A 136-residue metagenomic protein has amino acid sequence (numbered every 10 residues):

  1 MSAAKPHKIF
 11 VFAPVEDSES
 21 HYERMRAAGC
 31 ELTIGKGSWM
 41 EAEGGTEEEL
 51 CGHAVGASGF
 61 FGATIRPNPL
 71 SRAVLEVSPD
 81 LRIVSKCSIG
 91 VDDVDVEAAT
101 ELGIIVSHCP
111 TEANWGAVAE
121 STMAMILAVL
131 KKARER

Functional and structural regions predicted by a protein language model:
M1-F61: N-terminal glycine-/charge-rich "phosphate-binding" loop or analogous flexible N-terminal tail
V55-R136: Phosphate/diphosphate ligand-binding glycine-rich loop within oxidoreductases
